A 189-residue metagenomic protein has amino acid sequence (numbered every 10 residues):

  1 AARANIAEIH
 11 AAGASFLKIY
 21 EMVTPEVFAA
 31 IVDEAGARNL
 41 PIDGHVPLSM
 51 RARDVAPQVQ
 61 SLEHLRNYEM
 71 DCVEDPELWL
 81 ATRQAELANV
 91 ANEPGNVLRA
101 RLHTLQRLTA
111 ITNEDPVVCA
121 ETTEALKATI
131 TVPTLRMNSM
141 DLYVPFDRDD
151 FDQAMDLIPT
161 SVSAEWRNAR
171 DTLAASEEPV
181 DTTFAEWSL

Functional and structural regions predicted by a protein language model:
A1-E8, V46-R51: Short, acidic/polar
A2, F28, C119: Aromatic/hydrophobic pocket-lining residues that form the small-molecule binding cavity in soluble enzyme cores
N5-F16, V23, Y68-L189: Active-site neighborhoods of metal-dependent hydrolases
I9, I31, A35, D54-V55 (+1 more regions): Generic structural signal for hydrophobic
G13, G36-L40, A56-E63, A128-I130: Glycine-enriched alpha-helix->loop->beta-strand junction motifs that scaffold or abut catalytic
F16-Y20, I42-H45: Short catalytic-loop micro-motif centered on adjacent basic/acidic residues
F28-P47: Alpha-helix-loop-beta-strand connector modules within alpha/beta enzyme cores
P47-L48, L65-D71: Short, acidic/turn-prone active-site loops that include or flank metal/cofactor- and phosphate-binding residues
